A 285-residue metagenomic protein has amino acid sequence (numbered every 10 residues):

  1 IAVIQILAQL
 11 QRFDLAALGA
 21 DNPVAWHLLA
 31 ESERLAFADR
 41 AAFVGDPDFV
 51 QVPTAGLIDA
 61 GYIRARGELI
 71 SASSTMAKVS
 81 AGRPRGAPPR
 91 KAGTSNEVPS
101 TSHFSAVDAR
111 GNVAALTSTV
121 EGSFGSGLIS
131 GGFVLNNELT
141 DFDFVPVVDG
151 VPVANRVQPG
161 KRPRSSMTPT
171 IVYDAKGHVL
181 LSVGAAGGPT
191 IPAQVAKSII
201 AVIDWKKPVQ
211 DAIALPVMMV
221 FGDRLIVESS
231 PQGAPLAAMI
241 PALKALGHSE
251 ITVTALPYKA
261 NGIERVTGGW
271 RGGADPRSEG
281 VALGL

Functional and structural regions predicted by a protein language model:
A8-Q11, A185-K207: Alpha-helical support elements that line or immediately flank enzyme active sites and cofactor-binding pockets
R12-T119, L128, V253-T254: Internal maturation/activation junctions in enzymes
A81-A92, V147-V157, A245-G247: Short Pro/Gly-enriched beta-strand edge/turn motifs at strand-loop
D108-R110, Y173-G177, R265-G269: Short acidic-glycine loop/turn motifs at beta-strand connectors
N112-K176, L181, W205, V209: Active-site rim segments in enzyme catalytic domains, especially the processed small/beta chain of N-terminal
G160-P163, V195, D204-A255: Extended C-terminal subregions enriched in glycine
A242-L243, V266-L285: Low-complexity, Gly/Ser/Thr/Pro-rich intrinsically disordered linker/tail segments
